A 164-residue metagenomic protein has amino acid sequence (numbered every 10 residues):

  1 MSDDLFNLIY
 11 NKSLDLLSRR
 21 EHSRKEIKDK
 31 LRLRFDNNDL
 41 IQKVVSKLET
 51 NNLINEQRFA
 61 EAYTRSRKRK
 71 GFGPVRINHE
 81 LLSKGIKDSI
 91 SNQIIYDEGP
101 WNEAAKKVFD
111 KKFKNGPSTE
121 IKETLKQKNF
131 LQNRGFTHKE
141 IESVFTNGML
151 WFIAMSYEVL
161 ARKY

Functional and structural regions predicted by a protein language model:
M1-L160, Y164: An alpha-helical, amphipathic repeat domain used for nucleic-acid recognition, typified by the mTERF helical solenoid
